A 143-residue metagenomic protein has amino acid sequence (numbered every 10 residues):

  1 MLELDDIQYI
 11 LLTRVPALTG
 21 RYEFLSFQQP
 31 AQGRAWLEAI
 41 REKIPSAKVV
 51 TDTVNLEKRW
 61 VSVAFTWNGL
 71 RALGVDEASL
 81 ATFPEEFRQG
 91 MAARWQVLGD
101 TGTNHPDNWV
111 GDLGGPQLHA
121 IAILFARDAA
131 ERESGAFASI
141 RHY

Functional and structural regions predicted by a protein language model:
M1-Y143: Long, low-complexity, Ser/Thr/Gly/Pro-rich intrinsically disordered segments that act as flexible linkers and assembly
